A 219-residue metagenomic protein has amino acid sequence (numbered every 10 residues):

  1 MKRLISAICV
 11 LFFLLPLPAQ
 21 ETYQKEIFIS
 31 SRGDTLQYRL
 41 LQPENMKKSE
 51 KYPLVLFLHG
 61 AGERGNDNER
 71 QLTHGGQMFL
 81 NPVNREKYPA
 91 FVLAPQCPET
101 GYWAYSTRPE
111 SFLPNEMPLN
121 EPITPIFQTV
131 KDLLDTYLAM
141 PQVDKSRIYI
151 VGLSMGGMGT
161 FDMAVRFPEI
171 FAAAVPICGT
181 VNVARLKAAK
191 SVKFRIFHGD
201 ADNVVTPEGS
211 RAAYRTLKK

Functional and structural regions predicted by a protein language model:
M1-T22: Bacterial Sec-dependent N-terminal signal peptides
L17-L54, A90, I126, K131-D132 (+4 more regions): A domain-start/cap signature at the N-terminus of enzymes
N45-E50, W103-L153: Gly/Ser-rich "nucleophile elbow"/oxyanion-hole loop immediately N-terminal to the catalytic nucleophile in hydrolases
L56-L58, I177: Alpha/beta-hydrolase
A61-F127: Active-site machinery of serine-nucleophile hydrolases
E69-Q71, T206-T216: Short alpha-helix in the alpha/beta-hydrolase fold that links the catalytic acid
D135-K190: Primarily recognizes the serine-hydrolase "nucleophile elbow" in alpha/beta-hydrolase and SGNH/GDSL folds
R195-H198, D202: Short beta-strand/loop motif that positions the catalytic acidic residue of the alpha/beta-hydrolase fold
